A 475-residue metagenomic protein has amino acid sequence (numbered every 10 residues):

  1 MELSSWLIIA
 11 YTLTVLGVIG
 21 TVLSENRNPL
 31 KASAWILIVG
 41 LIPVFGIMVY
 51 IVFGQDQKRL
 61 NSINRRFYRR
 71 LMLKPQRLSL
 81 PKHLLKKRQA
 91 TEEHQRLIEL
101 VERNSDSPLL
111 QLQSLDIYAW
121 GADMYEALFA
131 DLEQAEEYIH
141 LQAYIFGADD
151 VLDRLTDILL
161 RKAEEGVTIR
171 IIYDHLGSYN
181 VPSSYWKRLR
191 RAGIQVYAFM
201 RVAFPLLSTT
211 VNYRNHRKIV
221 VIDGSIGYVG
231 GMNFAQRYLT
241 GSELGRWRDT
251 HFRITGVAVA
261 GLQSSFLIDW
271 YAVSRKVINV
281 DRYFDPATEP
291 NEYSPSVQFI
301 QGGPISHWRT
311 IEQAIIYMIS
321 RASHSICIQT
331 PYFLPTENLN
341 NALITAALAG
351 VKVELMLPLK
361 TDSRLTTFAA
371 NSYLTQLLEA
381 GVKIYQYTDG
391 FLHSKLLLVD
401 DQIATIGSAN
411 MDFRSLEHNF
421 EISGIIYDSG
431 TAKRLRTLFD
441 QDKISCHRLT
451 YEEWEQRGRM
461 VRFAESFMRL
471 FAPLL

Functional and structural regions predicted by a protein language model:
M1-Q313, Y317, R321, T361 (+6 more regions): N-terminal localization/anchoring segments of enzymes in phospholipid and broader phosphate metabolism
E312, I319, N340, V353 (+1 more regions): A general structural signal for well-ordered alpha-helical packing
A322-H324, Y332-E354, P358-L359, S363: Helical hairpin unit composed of two closely spaced alpha helices linked by a short loop
E337-N340, T367-A369, L398-V399: Histidine/acidic-residue-rich catalytic or RNA/ligand-binding cores of hydrolases and nuclease-related proteins
A342-T345, S372, Q441: Short, solvent-exposed amphipathic alpha-helical segments in soluble enzyme and RNA/protein-processing domains
I384-T388: Active-site donor-binding acidic/aromatic loop of nucleotide-activated sugar and phosphosugar transferases involved
K395: Catalytic-core elements of nucleic-acid end-processing and repair enzymes
